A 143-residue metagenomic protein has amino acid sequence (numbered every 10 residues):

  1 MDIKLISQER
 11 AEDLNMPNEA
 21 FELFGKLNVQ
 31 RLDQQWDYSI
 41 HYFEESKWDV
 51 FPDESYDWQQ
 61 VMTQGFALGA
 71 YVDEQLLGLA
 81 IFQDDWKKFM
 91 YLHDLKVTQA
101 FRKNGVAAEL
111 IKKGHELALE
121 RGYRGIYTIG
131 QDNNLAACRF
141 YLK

Functional and structural regions predicted by a protein language model:
D2, Y91, G122-R124: Short loop/turn motifs at secondary-structure junctions
I3, N15, W36, I111 (+2 more regions): Ligand-binding pocket scaffold of soluble enzyme catalytic domains
Q8-E12, M16-F89, H93, T98 (+1 more regions): Acetyl-CoA-dependent GNAT
V29, I129-G130, L142-K143: Conserved catalytic-core motifs of GNAT/GCN5-like acyltransferases
V97, K103-E116, L142-K143: Conserved acetyl-CoA-binding loop-helix of GNAT-fold acetyltransferases
A108, E120, N133-K143: Conserved active-site alpha-helix within GNAT-family acetyltransferase domains
A118-G130: Conserved GNAT acetyl-CoA-binding A-motif
